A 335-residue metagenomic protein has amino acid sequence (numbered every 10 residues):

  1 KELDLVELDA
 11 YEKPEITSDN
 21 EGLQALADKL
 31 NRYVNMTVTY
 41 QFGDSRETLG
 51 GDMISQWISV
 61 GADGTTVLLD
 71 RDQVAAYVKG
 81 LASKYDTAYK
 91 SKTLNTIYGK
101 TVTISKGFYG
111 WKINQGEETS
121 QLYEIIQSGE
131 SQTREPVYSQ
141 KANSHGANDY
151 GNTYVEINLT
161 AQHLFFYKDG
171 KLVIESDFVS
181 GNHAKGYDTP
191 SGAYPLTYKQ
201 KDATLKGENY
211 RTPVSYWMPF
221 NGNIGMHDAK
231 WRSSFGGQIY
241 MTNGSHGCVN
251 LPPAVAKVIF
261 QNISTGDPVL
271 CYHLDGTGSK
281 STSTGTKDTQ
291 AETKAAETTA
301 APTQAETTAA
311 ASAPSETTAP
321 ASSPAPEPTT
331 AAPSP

Functional and structural regions predicted by a protein language model:
K1-R211, Y216, I263-T265, L270-G276 (+2 more regions): Surface-exposed, secretory/extracytoplasmic low-complexity segments enriched in Ser/Thr/Asn/Gly/Pro
K206, A254-V255, S279-K280: Short, basic, helix/turn surface patches
W217-C271: Active-site scaffold segments
S234-F235, G278-K280: Short active-site-adjacent structural elements
